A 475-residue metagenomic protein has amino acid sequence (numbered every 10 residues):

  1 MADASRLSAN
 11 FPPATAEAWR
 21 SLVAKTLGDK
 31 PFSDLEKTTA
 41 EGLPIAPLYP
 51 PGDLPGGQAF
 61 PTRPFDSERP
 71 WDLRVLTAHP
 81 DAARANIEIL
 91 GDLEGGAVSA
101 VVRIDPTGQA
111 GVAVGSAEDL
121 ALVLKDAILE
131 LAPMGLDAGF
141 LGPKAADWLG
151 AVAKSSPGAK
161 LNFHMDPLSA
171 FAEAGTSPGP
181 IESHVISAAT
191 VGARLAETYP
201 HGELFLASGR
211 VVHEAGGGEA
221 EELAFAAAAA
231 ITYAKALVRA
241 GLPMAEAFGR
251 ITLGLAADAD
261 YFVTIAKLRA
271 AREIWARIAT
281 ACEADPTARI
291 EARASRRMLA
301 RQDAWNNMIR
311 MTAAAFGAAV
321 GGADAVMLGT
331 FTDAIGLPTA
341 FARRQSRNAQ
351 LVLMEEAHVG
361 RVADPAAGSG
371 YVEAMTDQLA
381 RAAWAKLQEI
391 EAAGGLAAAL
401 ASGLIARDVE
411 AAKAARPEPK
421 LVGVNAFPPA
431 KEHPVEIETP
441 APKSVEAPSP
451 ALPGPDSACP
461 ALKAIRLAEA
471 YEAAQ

Functional and structural regions predicted by a protein language model:
M1-D260, C282, T287-E291, A319 (+3 more regions): Catalytic alpha/beta active-site cores
A2-D3, A18, R344, N348-Q475: Catalytic-core signal marking the mid-to-C-terminal active-site face
T15, W19-L22, G42, A85-E88 (+16 more regions): General structural feature for long, well-ordered alpha-helical segments within catalytic domains of soluble enzymes
K37-P44, D166, S208-E214, A247-A257 (+4 more regions): A glycine-rich phosphate-binding loop feature that marks nucleotide/adenosyl-phosphate handling sites
G42, G96, A153, W275 (+4 more regions): Conserved, mostly hydrophobic/aromatic
H201-A234, I309, A315-F316, V320-K386: Mobile "lid/hinge" segments at catalytic clefts and subdomain interfaces of large enzymes
A227-A230, L253-S346: Glycine-rich anion/phosphate-binding loop at the beta-strand->alpha-helix junction
